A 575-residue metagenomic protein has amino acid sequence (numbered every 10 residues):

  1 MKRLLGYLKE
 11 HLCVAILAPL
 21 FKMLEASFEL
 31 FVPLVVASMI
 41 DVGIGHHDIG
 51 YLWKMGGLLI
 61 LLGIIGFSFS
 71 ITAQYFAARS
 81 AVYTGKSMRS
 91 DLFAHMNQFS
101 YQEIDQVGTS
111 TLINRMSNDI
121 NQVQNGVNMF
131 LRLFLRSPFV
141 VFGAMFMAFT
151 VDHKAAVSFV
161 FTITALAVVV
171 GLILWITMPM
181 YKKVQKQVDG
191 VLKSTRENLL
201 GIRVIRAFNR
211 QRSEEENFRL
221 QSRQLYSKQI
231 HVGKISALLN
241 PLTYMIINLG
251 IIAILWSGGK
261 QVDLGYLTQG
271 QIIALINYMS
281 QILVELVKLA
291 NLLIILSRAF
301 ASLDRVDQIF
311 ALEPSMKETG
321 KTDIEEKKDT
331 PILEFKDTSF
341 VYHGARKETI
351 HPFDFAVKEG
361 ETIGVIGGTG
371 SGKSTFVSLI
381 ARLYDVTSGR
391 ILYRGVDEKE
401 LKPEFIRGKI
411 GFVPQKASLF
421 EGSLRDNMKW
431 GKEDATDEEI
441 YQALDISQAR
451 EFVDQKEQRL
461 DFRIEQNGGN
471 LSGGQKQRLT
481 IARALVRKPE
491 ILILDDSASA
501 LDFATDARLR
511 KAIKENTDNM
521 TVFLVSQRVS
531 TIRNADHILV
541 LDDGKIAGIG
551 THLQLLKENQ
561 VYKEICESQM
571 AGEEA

Functional and structural regions predicted by a protein language model:
M1-E29, V36, I44-L58, A73-A77 (+15 more regions): Membrane-integrated ABC transporters
E10, V14-S27, L62, S68 (+3 more regions): Transmembrane helices of ABC transporter permease
E10-C13, A77, Y101-Q102, N118-V127 (+9 more regions): An intracellular "coupling" helix at the cytosolic face of ABC transporter transmembrane type-1 domains
L20-F21, E25-A37, D41, W53 (+12 more regions): Juxtamembrane helix-loop junctions of ABC transporter transmembrane domains
H46-H47, V82, S90-N114, N118-I120 (+5 more regions): Short intracellular "coupling" helices and adjacent cytoplasmic loop segments at the cytosolic face of multi-pass
D48-L52, G57, M147-F161, H231-R305 (+1 more regions): Helix-loop-helix
E326-A575: ABC-type nucleotide-binding domain
